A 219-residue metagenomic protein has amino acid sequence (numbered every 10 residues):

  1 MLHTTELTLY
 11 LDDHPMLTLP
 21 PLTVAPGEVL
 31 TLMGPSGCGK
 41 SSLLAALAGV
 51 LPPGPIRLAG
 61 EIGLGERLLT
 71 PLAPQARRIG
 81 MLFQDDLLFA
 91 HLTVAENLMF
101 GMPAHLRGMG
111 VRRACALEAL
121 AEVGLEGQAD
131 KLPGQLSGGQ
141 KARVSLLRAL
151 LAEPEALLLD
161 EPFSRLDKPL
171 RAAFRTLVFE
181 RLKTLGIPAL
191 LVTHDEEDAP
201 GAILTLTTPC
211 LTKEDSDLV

Functional and structural regions predicted by a protein language model:
R67-M81, A104: ABC ATPase NBD coupling module
L68, G110-Q128, F179-E180: Conserved ABC ATPase "signature" region
L92-G101: Short coil-to-helix segment of the ABC ATPase nucleotide-binding domain corresponding to the Q-loop/switch region
L132-L136, Q140: Conserved ABC ATPase signature
L146: Hydrophobic anchor residue at the start of the ABC signature
L151-E155: A short, proline-enriched helix->beta-strand linker immediately N-terminal to the Walker B motif in ABC-type P-loop
L157-E161: Catalytic Walker B motif of ABC-type/P-loop ATPase nucleotide-binding domains
